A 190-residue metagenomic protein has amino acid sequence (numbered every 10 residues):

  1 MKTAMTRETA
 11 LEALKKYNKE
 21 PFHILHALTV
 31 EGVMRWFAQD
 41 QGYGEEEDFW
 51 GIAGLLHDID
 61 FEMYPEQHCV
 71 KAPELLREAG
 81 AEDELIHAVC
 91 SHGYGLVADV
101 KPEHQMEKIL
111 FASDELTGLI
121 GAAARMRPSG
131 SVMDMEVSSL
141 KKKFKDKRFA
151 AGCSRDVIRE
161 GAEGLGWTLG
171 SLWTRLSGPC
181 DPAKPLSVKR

Functional and structural regions predicted by a protein language model:
M1-Y64: Acidic/His-rich, divalent-metal-binding segments that scaffold phosphate/diphosphate chemistry
M5, T9, L25-T29, Q67 (+7 more regions): Conserved active-site and cofactor/substrate-binding residues in soluble primary-metabolism enzymes
L11, K15, L28-R35, V70-P73 (+3 more regions): Predominant activation on well-ordered alpha-helical scaffold segments within soluble catalytic domains
Y43-F149: Divalent metal-dependent catalytic cores for phosphoryl transfer on phosphate-bearing substrates
V132-T174: Divalent-cation-assisted or electrostatically stabilized phosphate/pyrophosphate-binding catalytic cores
G170-T174, G178, P182, L186-R190: Charge-biased, low-complexity intrinsically disordered regions
